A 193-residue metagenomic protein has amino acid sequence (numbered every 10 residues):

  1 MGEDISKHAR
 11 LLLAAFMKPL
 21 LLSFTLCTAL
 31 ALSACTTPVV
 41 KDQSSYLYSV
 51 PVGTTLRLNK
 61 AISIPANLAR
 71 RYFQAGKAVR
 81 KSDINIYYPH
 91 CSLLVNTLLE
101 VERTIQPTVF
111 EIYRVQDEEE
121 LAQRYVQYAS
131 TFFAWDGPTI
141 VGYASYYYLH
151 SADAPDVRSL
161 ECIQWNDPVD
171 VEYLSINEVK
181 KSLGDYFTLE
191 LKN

Functional and structural regions predicted by a protein language model:
L22-L30: Hydrophobic helical h-region of N-terminal Sec-dependent signal peptides in bacterial secretory/periplasmic proteins
S33-A34: C-terminal motif of bacterial Sec signal peptides marking the signal peptidase cleavage site
P38-I84, K181-K192: SH3-family beta-barrel domains
P51-G53, I105-P107, A144: Extracytoplasmic
A66-V101, E119-Y146: Mixed-charge, low-complexity intrinsically disordered segments
T108, Y113-N193: Mature extracytoplasmic/lumenal regions of exported proteins
